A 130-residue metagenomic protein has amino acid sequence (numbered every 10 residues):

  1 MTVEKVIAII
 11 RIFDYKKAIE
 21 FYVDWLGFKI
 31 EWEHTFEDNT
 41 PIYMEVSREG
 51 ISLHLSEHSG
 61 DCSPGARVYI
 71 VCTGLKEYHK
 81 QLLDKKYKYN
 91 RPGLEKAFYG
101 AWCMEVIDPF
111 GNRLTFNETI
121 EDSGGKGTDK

Functional and structural regions predicted by a protein language model:
M1-I19, E31, A66-V68, E118-K130: N-terminal beta-strand motif that seeds the catalytic metal site of vicinal oxygen chelate
T2, I9-S52: Core segments of cupin and vicinal oxygen chelate
D14-Y15, V68-R113: Vicinal oxygen chelate
T35-E37, H58-G60, E95-K96: Short polar/acidic secondary-structure junctions
E49-S52, G60-C62, G74-E77: Short, charged/polar surface micro-motifs in flexible loops or helix N-caps
G50-H54, G111-R113: Short, charged/polar, Gly/Pro-enriched secondary-structure boundary elements
E57-H58, E105, E118-E121: Acetyl-CoA-dependent GNAT
D61, A97-F98, T119-S123: A short acidic/small-residue loop/turn micro-motif
